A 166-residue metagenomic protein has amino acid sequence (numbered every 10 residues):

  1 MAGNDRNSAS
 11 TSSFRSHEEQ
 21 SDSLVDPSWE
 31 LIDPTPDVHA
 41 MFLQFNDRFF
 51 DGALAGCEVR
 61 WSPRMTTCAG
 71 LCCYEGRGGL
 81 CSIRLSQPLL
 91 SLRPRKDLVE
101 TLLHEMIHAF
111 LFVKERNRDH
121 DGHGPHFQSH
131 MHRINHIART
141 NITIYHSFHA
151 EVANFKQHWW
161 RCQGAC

Functional and structural regions predicted by a protein language model:
M1-A2, D97-E100: Solvent-exposed, charged interface segments at domain starts and junctions
M1-G3, S8-A9, S13: Mixed-charge, low-complexity intrinsically disordered regions
T11-D97, V113-C166: Metalloprotease/metallohydrolase-associated module, dominated by Zn2+-dependent proteases
E100-V113: Active-site recognition of the HExxH zinc-binding catalytic motif
